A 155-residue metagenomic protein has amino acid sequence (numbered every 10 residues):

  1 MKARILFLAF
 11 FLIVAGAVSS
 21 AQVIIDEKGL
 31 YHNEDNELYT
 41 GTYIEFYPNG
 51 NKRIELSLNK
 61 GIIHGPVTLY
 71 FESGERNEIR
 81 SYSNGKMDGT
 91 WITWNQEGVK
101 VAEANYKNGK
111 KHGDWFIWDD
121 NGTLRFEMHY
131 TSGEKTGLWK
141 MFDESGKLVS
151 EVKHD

Functional and structural regions predicted by a protein language model:
M1-I24: Bacterial Sec-dependent N-terminal signal peptides
A17-D155: Glycine/tyrosine- and acidic-biased, solvent-exposed loop/turn segments at the edges of beta-strands
